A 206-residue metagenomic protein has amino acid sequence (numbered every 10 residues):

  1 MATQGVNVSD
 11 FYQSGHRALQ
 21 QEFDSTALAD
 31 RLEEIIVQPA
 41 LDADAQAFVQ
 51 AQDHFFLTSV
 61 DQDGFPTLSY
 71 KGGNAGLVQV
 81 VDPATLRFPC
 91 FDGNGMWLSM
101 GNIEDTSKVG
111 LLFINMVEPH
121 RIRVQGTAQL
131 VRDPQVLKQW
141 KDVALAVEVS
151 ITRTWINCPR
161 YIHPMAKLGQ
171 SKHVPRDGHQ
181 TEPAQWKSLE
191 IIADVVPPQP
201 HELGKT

Functional and structural regions predicted by a protein language model:
M1-T206: Binding-site signature for planar aromatic cofactors or substrates
